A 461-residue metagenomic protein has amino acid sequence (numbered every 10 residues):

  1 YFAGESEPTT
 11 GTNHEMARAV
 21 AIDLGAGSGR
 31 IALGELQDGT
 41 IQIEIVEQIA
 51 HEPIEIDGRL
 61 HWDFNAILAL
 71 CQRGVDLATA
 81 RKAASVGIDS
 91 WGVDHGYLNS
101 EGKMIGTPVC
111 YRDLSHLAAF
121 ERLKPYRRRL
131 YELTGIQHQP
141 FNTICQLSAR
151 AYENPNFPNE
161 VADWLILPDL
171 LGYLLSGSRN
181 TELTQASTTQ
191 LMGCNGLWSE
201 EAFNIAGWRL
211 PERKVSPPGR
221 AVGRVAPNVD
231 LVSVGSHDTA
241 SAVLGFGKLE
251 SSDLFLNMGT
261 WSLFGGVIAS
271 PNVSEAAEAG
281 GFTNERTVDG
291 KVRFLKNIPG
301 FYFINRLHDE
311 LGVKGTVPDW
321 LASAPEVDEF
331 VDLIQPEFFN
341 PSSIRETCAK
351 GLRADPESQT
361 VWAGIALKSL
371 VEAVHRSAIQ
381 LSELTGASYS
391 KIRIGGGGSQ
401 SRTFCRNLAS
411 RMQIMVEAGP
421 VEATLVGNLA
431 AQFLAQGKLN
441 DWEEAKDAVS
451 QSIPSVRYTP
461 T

Functional and structural regions predicted by a protein language model:
Y1-G106, E132, E160, N228-V234 (+2 more regions): N-terminal glycine/serine-rich phosphate-binding loop of ATP-dependent small-molecule kinases, especially carbohydrate
L24-A26, E132-T239: Gly/Ser/Thr-rich active-site cleft segment
R30-A32, S176-G177, T287, K296-F301 (+2 more regions): Conserved ATP-utilizing enzyme core subdomain
C71-S85, E153-P158, E200-G207, S358 (+1 more regions): Phosphate/pyrophosphate-binding loops at sites that engage ATP/ADP/AMP, CoA/4′-phosphopantetheine, polyphosphate
K82-W91, D163, L384-G397: Short glycine-rich phosphate-binding loop at a beta-alpha junction
H95-F120, V161, L165-S199, V229-G315 (+1 more regions): Glycine-rich phosphate-binding loop of actin/hexokinase-like ATP-binding domains
D238-G245, K296-I298, H308, G364 (+4 more regions): Glycine-rich phosphate-binding/hydrolytic loop that grips phosphoryl groups
F330-P420: Activation-segment/catalytic-loop signature of the eukaryotic protein kinase fold
